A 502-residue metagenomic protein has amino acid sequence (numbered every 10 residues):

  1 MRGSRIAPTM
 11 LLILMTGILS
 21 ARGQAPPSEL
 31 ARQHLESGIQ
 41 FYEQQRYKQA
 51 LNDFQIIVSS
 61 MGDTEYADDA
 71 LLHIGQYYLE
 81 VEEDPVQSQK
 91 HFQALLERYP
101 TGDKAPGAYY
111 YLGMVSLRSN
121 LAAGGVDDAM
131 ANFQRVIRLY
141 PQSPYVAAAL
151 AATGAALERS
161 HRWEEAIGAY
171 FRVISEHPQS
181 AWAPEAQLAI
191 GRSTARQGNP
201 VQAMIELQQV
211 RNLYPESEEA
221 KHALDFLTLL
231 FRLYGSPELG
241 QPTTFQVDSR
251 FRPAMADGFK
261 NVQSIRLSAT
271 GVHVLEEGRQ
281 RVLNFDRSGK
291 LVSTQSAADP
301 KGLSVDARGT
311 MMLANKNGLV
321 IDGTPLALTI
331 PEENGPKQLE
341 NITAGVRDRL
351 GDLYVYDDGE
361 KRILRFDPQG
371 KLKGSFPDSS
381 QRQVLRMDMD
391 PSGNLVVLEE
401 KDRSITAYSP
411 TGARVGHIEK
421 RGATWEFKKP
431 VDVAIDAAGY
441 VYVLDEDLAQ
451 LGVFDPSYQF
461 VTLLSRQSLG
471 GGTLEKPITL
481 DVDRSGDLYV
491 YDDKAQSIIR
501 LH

Functional and structural regions predicted by a protein language model:
M1-M10: Bacterial N-terminal signal peptides that target proteins for export
T9-G17: Bacterial N-terminal signal peptides
A21-E332, P336-N341, R347-K420, E426-R466 (+1 more regions): Acidic, polar-rich low-complexity tracts and alpha-helical solenoid repeat scaffolds
